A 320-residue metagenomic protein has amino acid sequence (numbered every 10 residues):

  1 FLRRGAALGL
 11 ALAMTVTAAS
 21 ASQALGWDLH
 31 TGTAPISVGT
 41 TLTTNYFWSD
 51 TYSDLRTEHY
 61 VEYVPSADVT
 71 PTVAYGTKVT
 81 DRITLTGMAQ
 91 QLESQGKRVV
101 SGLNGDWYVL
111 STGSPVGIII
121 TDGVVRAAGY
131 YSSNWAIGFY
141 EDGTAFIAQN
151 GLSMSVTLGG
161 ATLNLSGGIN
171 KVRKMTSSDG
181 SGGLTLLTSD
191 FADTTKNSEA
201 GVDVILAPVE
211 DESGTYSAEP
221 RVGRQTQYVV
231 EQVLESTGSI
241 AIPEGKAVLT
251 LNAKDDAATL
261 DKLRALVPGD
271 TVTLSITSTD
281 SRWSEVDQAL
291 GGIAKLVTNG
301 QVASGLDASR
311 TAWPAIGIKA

Functional and structural regions predicted by a protein language model:
F1-L8: Bacterial N-terminal signal peptides that target proteins for export
L10-A18: Hydrophobic core
S22-L234, G238-P243, A247: Zymogen propeptides
T72-V79, A253-L260, G305: Second-shell loop/turn segments in exported
F139-E141, Q149-G151, I169, A253 (+3 more regions): Short, structured patches in soluble enzyme cores that scaffold and shape functional sites
P220-R282: Beta-propeller domains
A258-A320: Extended C-terminal subregions enriched in glycine
